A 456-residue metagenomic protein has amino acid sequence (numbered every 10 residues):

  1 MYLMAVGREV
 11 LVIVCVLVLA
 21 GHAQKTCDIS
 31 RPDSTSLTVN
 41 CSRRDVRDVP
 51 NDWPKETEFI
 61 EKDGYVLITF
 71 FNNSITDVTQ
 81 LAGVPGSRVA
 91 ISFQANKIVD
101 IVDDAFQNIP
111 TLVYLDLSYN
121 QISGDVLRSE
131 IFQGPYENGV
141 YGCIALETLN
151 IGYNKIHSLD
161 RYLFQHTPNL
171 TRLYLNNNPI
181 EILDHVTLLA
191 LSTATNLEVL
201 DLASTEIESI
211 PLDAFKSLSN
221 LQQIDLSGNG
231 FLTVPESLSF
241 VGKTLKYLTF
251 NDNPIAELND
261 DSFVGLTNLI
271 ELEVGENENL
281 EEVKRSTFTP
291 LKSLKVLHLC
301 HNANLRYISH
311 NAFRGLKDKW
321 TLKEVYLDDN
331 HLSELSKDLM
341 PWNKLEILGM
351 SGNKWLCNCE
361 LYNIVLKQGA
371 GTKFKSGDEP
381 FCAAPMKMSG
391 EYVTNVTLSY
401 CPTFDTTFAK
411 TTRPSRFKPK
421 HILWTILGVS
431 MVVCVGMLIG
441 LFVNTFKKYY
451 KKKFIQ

Functional and structural regions predicted by a protein language model:
Y2-Q456: Extracellular leucine-rich repeat
